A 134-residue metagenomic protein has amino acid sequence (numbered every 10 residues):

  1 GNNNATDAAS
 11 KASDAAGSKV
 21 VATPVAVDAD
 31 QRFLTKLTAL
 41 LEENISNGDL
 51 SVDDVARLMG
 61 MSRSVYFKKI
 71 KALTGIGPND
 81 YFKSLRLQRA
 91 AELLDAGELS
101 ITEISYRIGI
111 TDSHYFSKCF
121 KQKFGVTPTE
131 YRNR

Functional and structural regions predicted by a protein language model:
G1-K11: The C-terminal output helix
D14-S62: Cytosolic transmitter module of two-component histidine kinases and hybrid His-Asp phosphorelay receptors
T38-S51, I70, T74, A91-S100 (+2 more regions): Basic, amphipathic alpha-helical hairpins
D53, S64, S100-E103, S113-H114: Residues within helix-turn-helix
L58, R107-I108, K123: Residues within the alpha-helical elements of helix-turn-helix
A72-T111, N133-R134: Terminal helix-turn-helix DNA-binding modules in bacterial transcription factors
K118-R134: …primarily DNA-binding HTH/wHTH and HhH modules…
